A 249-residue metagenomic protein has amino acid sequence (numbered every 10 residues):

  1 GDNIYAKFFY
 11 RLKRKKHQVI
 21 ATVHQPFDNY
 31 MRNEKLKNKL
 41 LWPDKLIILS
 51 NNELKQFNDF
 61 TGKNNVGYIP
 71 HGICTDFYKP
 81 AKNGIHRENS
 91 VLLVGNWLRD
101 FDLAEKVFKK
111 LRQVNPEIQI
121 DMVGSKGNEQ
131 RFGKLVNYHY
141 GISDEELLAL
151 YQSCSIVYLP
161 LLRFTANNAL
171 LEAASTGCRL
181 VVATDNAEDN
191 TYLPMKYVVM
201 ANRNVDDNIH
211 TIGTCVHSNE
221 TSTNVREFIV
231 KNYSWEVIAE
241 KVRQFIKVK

Functional and structural regions predicted by a protein language model:
M31-R32, P70-E88, K249: Acidic anion/phosphate-binding donor-loop and adjacent secondary structure in glycosyltransferase catalytic cores
W42-N58, G62-K79: Donor nucleotide-sugar binding/catalytic pocket of nucleotide-sugar-dependent glycosyltransferases
N83-F101, E105-R112: Conserved donor-binding/catalytic core segment of Leloir-type glycosyltransferases
G124-L148: Nucleotide-activated donor-binding/catalytic signature segment of Leloir-type glycosyltransferases, i.e., the conserved
A149-C154, A173: Short alpha-helical donor nucleotide-sugar binding micro-motif in glycosyltransferases
Q152-T165, C178-R179: Acidic donor-binding loop of glycosyltransferase active sites
M195-D206, G213-N219: Conserved acidic donor-binding segment of nucleotide-sugar-dependent glycosyltransferases
R203, H217-I246: A charged, aromatic-enriched C-terminal amphipathic alpha-helix characteristic of glycosyltransferases across folds
